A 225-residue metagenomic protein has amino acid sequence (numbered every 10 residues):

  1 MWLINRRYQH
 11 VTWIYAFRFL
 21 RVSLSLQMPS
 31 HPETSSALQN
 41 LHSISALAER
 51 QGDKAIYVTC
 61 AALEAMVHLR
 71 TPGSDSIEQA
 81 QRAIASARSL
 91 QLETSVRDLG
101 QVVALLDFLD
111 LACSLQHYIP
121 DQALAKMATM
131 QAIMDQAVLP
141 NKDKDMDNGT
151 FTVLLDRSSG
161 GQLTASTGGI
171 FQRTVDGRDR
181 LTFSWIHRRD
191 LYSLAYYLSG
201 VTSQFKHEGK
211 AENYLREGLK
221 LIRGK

Functional and structural regions predicted by a protein language model:
M1-K225: Intrinsically disordered, low-complexity regions
